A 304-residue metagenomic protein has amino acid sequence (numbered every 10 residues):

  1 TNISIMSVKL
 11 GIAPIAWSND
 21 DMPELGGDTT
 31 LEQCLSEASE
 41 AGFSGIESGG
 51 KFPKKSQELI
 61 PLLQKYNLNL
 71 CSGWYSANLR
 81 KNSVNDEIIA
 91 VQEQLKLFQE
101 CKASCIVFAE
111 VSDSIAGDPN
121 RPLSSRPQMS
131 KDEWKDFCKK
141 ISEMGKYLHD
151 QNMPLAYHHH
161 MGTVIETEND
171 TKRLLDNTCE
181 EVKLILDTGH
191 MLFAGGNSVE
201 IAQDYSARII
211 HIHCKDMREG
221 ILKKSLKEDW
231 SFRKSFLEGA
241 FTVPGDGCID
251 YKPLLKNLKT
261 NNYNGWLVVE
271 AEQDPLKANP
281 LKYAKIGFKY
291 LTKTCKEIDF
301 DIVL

Functional and structural regions predicted by a protein language model:
S7, L35-E40, P53-S72, I89-A103 (+4 more regions): Acidic (Asp/Glu)-rich catalytic clusters
S7-P14, G45, N67-S72, S104-V107 (+4 more regions): Structural preference for beta-strand elements that scaffold enzyme active sites
I12, A38, I46, L63 (+7 more regions): Conserved, mostly hydrophobic/aromatic
I15-W17, G49-K51, Y75-L79, V111-D113 (+5 more regions): Active-site beta-loop-alpha junctions enriched in small/polar residues
A16-T30, N78-E87, R126-E133, T242-G245: Active-site mouth loops of central-metabolism enzymes
L25-T29, S112-L123, I221-K234: Short, flexible, mixed-charge acidic loops at enzyme active sites
I46, K139-C248, I298-V303: Acidic/histidine-rich catalytic cores of soluble enzymes
V84-K183, D301: Active-site acidic/histidine proton-transfer and metal-coordination neighborhood in alpha/beta enzyme cores
